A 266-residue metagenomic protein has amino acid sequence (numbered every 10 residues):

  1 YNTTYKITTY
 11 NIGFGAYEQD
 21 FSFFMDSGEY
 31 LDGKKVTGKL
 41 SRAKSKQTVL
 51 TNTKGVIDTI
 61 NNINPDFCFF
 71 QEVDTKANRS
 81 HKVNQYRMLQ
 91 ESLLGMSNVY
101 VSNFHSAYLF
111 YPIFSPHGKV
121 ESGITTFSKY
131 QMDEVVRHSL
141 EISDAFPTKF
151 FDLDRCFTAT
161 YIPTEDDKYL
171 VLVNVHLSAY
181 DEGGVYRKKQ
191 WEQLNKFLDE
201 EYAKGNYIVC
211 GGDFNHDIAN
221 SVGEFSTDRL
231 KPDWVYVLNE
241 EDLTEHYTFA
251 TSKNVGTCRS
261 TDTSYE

Functional and structural regions predicted by a protein language model:
Y1-S92, Y100-Y111, S115-E121: N-terminal, active-site-proximal structural segment of metallo-dependent hydrolase catalytic domains
K6-I12, K39-R42, N52-K82, F127 (+3 more regions): Active-site beta-strand/loop signature of hydrolases that rely on acidic residues for catalysis
G15-A16, T75-N78, S106-Y108, A145 (+2 more regions): Active-site environment of divalent metal-dependent phosphoester hydrolases
E18-F23, K82, F110-F114, R137-S139 (+3 more regions): Short aromatic-enriched loop/helix-cap "lid" or pocket-rim segments at secondary-structure transitions that line
E91-L94, K119-V135, P163-E165, S260-E266: Conserved beta strand-loop-helix elements of the APE1-like EEP
F114, V120, Y130-D166: Active-site catalytic loop in hydrolytic enzyme cores
F151, L170-E182: Active-site-proximal loop/helix segment associated with metal-binding centers of metalloenzymes
D181-E266: Metal-dependent phosphoesterases centered on the DNase I-like endonuclease/exonuclease/phosphatase
